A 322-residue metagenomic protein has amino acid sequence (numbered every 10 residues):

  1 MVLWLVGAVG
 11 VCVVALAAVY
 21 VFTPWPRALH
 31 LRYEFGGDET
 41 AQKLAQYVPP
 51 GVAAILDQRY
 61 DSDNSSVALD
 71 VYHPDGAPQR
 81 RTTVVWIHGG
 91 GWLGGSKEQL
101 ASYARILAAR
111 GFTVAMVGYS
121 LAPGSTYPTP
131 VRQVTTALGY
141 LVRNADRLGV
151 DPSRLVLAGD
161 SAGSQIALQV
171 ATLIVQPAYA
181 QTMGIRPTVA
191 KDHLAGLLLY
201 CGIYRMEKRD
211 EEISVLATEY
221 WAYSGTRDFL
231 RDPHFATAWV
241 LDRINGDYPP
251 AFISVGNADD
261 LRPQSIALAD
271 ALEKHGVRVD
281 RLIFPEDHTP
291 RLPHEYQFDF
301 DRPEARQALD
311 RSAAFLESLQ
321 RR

Functional and structural regions predicted by a protein language model:
W4-R322: Alpha/beta-hydrolase superfamily serine-hydrolase fold, recognizing
